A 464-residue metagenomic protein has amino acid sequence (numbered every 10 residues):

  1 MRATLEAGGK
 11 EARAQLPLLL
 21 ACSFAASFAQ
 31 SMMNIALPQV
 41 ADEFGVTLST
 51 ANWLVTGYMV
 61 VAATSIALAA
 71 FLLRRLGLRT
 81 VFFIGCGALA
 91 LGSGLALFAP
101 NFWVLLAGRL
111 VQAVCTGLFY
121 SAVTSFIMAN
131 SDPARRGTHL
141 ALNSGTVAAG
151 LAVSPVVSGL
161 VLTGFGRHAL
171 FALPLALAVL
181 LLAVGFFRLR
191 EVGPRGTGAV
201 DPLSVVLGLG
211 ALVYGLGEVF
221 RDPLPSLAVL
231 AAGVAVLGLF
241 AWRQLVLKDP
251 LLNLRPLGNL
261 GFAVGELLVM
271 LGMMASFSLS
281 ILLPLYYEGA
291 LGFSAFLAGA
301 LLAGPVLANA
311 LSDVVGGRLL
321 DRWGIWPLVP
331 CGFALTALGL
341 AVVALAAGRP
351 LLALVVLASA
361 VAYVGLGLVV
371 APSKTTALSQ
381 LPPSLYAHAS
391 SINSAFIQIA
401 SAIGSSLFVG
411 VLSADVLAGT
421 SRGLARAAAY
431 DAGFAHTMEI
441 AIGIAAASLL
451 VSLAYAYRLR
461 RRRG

Functional and structural regions predicted by a protein language model:
M1-G9: Short, Lys/Arg-rich, polar N-terminal cytosolic tail immediately upstream of the first transmembrane signal-anchor
A3, R461-G464: Short, charged juxtamembrane terminal tails flanking transmembrane helices
E11-F28, M33-L37, F44-G92, V104 (+9 more regions): 12-transmembrane solute porter fold
Q30, N34-P38, L91-L97, V147-T163 (+3 more regions): Membrane-embedded alpha-helical segments in integral membrane proteins
S65, L118-F119, S144, G150-S154 (+4 more regions): Membrane-embedded alpha-helical core segments of multi-pass
G159, T163-L268: Hydrophobic transmembrane-helix bundles of small-molecule transporters
G185, L417-R422: Transmembrane alpha-helical segments of integral membrane proteins
